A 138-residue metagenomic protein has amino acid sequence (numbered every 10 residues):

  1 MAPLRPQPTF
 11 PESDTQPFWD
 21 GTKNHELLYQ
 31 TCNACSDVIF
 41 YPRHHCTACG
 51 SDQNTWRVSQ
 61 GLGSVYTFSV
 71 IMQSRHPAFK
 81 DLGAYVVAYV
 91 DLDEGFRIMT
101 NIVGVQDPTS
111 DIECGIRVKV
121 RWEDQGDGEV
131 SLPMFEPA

Functional and structural regions predicted by a protein language model:
M1-L27, P137-A138: A broadly conserved sequence feature marking short terminus-proximal activation segments in nucleic acid-centric
E26-Y29, R43: Residues immediately within or flanking Cys/His clusters that coordinate Zn2+ in small zinc-binding modules
T31-A34, H45-S51: Short, cysteine/histidine-rich loop/knuckle motifs that typically chelate Zn2+
F40, Q53-T55: Short functional micro-motifs and their immediate structural scaffolds
G63-Y66, I102, R117: Conserved hydrophobic positions within beta-strands
R97-P108: Beta-strand/loop nucleic-acid-binding surfaces
Q106-K119: Short nucleic-acid-contacting surface segments enriched for D/E, G, S/T with interspersed K/R
R121-A138: OB-fold/S1-family single-stranded nucleic acid-binding modules
